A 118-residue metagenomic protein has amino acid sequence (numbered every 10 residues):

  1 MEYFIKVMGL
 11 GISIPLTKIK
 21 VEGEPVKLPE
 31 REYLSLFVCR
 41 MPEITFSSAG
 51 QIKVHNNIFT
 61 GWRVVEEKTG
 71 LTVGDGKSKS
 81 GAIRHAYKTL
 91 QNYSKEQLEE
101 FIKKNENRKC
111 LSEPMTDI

Functional and structural regions predicted by a protein language model:
M1-E32: Negatively charged, low-complexity tracts enriched in Asp/Glu with abundant Ser/Thr
I52-L71: Short aromatic-glycine-(Arg/Gly/Cys) micro-motifs in beta-strand/loop hairpins
E67-G81: A short, exposed loop/beta-hairpin motif centered on an aromatic-Gly-Thr core
K79-Y93: Short secondary-structure subsegments characteristic of cysteine-rich extracellular domains
L90-Q91, K95-M115: Anionic, Ser/Thr-rich low-complexity intrinsically disordered regions
